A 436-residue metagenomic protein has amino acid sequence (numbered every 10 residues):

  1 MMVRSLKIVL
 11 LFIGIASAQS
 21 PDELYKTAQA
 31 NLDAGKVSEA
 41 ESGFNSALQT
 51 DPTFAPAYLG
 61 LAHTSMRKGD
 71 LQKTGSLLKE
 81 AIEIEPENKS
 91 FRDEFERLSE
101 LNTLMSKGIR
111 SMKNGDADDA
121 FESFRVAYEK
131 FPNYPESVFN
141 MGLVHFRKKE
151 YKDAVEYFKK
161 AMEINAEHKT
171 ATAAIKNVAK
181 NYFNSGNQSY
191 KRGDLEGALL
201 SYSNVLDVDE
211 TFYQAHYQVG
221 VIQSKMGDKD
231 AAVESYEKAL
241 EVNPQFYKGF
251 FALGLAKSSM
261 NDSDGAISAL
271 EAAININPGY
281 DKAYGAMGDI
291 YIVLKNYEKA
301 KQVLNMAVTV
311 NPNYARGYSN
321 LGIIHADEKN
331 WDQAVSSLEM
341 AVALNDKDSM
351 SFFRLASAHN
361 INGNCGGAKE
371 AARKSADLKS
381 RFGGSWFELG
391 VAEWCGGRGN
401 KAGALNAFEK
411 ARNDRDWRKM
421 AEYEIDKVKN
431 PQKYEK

Functional and structural regions predicted by a protein language model:
S17-P56, G60, R67-K79, E83-N114 (+1 more regions): N-terminal leader/linker segments that initiate helical-solenoid repeat arrays
P21-D22, A55-P56, K89, L101 (+10 more regions): Helix-start (N-cap) detector for alpha-helical repeat units in TPR-like alpha-solenoids, especially tetratricopeptide
P21-D22, K107-R110, N184-G193, V391-K436: Terminal, low-structured helical/coil segments at or just beyond the last alpha-helical repeat
G35-S42, K68-E80, L104-K107, K113-S123 (+8 more regions): Structural signature of tandem alpha-helical TPR/SEL1-like repeats, specifically the intra-repeat loop/turn
T50, I84, K130, I164 (+7 more regions): Structural marker of alpha-solenoid helical repeat scaffolds
G60, E94, S106, N140 (+9 more regions): Canonical tetratricopeptide repeat
